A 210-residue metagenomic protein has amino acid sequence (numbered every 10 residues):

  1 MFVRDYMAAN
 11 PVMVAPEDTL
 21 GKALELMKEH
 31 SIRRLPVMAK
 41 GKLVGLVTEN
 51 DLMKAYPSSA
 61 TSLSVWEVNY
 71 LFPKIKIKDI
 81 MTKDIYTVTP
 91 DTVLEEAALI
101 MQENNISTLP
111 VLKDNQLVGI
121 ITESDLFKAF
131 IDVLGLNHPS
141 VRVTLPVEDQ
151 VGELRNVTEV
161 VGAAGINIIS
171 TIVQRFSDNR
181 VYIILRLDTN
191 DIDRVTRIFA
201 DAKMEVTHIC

Functional and structural regions predicted by a protein language model:
M1-N10, E49-I85, A98-Q102, T122-D178 (+1 more regions): Tandem CBS (Bateman) regulatory domains
F2-D5, A9-L20, L24-P36, G45-E49 (+1 more regions): Basic, Lys/Arg-rich alpha-helical nucleic-acid-recognition elements, primarily the DNA-binding modules of transcription
T19, V93, I106, Q116 (+2 more regions): Residue-level recognition of oxygen-bearing side chains
M27, L35-D51, M101, L109-S124 (+1 more regions): A glycine-centered beta-loop-beta connector
R33, S107, N167: Short acidic/polar active-site loop segments enriched in Thr and Asp
R175-Y182, C210: Short proline/glycine- and acidic-rich turn/helix-capping motifs at secondary-structure junctions
Y182-T189: Short basic, glycine-rich beta-strand/loop surfaces that mediate nucleic-acid
